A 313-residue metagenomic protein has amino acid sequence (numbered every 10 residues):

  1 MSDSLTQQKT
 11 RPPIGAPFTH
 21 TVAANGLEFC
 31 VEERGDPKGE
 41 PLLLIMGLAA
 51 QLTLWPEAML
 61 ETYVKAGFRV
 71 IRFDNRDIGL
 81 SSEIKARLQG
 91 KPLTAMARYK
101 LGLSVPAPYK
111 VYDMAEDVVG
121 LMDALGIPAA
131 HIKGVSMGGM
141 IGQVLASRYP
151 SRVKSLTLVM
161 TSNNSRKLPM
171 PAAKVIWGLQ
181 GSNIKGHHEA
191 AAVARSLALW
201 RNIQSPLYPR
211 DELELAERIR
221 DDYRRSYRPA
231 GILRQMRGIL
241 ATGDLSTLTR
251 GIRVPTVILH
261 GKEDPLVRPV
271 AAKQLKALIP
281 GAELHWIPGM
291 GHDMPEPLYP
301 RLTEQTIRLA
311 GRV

Functional and structural regions predicted by a protein language model:
L27-L101: Conserved HGGG/HGGXW glycine-rich cap/lid loop of the alpha/beta-hydrolase fold
K100, V105, Y112-A130: Conserved acidic catalytic loop of the alpha/beta-hydrolase fold
P128-L168: Conserved hydrolase catalytic core segment
L156-G186: Flexible "cap/lid" loop of the alpha/beta hydrolase fold
A190-G231: Conserved alpha/beta-hydrolase catalytic His-Asp/Glu region
I252, I258-H260: Short beta-strand/loop motif that positions the catalytic acidic residue of the alpha/beta-hydrolase fold
E263-V267: Acidic catalytic loop of the alpha/beta-hydrolase fold
A282-V313: Catalytic active-site module of serine/aspartate enzymes centered on a nucleophile-bearing elbow/loop
